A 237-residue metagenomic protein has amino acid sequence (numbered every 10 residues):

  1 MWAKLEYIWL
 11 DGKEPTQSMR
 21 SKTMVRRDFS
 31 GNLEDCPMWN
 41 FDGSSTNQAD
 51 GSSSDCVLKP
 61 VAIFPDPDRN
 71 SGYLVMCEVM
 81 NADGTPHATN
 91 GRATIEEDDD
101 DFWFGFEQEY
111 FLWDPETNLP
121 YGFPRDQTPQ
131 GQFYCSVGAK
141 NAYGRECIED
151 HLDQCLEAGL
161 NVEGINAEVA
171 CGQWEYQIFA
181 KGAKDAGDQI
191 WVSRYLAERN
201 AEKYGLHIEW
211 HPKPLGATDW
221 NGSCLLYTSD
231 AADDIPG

Functional and structural regions predicted by a protein language model:
M1-S229: Glycine-rich, acidic/polar active-site loops that bind/position phosphate-bearing ligands
D230-G237: Single conserved hydrophobic/aromatic residue that forms the stacking wall/gate of nucleotide- or nucleobase-binding
